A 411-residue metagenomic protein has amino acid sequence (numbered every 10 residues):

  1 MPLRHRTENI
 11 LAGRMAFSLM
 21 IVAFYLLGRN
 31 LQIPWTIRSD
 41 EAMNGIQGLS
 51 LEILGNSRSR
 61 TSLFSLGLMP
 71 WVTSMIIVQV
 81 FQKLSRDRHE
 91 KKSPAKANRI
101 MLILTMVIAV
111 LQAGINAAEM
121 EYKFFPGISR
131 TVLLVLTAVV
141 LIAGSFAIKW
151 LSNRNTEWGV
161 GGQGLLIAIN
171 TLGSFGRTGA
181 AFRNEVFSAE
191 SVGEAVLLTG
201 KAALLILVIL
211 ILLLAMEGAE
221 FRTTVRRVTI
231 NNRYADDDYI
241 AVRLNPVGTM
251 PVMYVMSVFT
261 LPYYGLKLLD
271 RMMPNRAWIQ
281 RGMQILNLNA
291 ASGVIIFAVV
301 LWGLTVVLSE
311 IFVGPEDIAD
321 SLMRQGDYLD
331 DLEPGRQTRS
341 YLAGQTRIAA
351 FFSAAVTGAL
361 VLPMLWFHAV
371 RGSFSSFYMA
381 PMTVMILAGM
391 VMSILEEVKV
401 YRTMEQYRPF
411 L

Functional and structural regions predicted by a protein language model:
M1-L411: N-terminal cationic and glycine-rich segments that engage phosphates or anionic surfaces
